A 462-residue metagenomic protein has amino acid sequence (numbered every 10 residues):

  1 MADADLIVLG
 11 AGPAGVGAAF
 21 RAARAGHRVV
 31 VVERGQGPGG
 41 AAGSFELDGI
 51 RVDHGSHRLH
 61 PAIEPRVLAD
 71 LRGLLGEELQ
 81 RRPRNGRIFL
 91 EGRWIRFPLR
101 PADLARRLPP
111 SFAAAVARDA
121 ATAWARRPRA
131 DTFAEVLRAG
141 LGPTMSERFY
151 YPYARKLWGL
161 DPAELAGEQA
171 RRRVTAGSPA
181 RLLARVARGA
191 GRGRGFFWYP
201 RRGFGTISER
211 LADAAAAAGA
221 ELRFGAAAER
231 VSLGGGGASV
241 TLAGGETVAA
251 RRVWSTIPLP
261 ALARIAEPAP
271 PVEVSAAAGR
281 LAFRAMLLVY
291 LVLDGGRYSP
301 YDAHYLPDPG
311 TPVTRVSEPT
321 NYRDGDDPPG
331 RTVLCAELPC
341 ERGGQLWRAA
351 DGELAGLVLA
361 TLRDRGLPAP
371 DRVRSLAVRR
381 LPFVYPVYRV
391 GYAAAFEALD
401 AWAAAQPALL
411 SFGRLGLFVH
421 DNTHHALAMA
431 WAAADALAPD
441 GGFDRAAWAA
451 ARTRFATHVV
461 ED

Functional and structural regions predicted by a protein language model:
A4-V31: N-terminal Rossmann-like FAD-binding beta1-loop-alpha1 element of flavoenzymes
A14, G37, P260: Conserved Rossmann-like nucleotide-cofactor binding loop
A23-L47: Glycine-rich FAD pyrophosphate-binding loop
A25, A227-G352, G356-L367, A393 (+1 more regions): Mid-domain catalytic core of redox enzymes that form a hydrophobic substrate pocket/lid adjacent to a catalytic redox
G43-S44, P98-A102, V316-D462: Conserved flavin/dinucleotide-binding core of flavoenzymes
D48-R126: Dinucleotide-binding Rossmann-like beta1-alpha1 core, especially the glycine-rich loop that anchors the ADP
R81-P83, F224-A226, G413: Short loop/edge segments at beta-strand edges and connector loops that shape dinucleotide/nucleotide cofactor-binding
R93, P109-V231, A238, A250 (+2 more regions): Active-site/ligand-binding neighborhood in enzyme catalytic cores
